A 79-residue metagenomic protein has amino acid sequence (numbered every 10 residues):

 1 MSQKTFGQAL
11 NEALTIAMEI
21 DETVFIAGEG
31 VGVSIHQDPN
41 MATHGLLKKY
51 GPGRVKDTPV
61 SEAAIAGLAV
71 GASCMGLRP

Functional and structural regions predicted by a protein language model:
M1-P79: Thiamine diphosphate
